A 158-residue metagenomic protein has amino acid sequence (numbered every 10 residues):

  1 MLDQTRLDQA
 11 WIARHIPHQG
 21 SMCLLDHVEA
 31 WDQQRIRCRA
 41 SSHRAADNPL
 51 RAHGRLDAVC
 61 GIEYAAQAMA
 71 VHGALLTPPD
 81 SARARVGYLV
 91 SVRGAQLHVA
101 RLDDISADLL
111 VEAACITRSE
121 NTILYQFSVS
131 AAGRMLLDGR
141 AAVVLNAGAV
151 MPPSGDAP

Functional and structural regions predicted by a protein language model:
L2, V71-A74, D103-S106, A114-P158: HotDog/MaoC-like acyl-thioester-processing domains
T5, V71-L110: Hydrophobic beta-strand-centered segment that forms part of the acyl-chain substrate-binding groove
Q9-Q19: Short aromatic-glycine motifs in intrinsically disordered, low-complexity regions
A13, H53, H98-L102: Beta-strand-rich interaction surfaces with strong enrichment in secreted/lumenal proteins
G20-D57: Catalytic strand-loop segment that frames the active site of acyl-thioester-processing enzymes
M22-L24, L109, I123: Hydrophobic core residues within well-ordered beta-strands of beta-rich domains
D26-E29, H98, E112-I116, S130: Conserved positions in beta-strands of structured domains
H53-H72, V86-G87, G94: Compact, glycine-rich, soluble single-domain proteins
